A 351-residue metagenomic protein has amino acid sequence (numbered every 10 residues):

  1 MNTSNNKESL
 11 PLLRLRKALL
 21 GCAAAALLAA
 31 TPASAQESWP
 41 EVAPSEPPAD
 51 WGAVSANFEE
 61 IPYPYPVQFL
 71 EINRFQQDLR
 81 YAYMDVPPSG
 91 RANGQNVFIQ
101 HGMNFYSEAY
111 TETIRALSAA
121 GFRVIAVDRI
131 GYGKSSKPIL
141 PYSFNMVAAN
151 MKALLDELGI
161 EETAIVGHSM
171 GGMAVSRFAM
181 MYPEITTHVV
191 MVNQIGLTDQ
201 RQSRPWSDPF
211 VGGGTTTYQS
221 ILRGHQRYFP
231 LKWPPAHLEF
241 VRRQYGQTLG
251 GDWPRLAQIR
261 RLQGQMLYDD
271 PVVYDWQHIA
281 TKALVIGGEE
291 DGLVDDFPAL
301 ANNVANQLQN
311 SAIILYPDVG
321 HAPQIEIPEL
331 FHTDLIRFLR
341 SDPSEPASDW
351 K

Functional and structural regions predicted by a protein language model:
T3-L20: Bacterial N-terminal signal peptides that target proteins for export
A35-I72: An N-terminal hydrophobic leader/cap segment in hydrolases
E71-Q77, M84-G90, A119, R129-V166 (+4 more regions): Active-site loop/oxyanion-hole signature of alpha/beta-hydrolase fold enzymes
V86-K134: Conserved HGGG/HGGXW glycine-rich cap/lid loop of the alpha/beta-hydrolase fold
R177-M180, V189-T217: Flexible "cap/lid" loop of the alpha/beta hydrolase fold
Q200-P205, T215-Q277: Conserved alpha/beta-hydrolase catalytic His-Asp/Glu region
H278-V319: Conserved loop-alpha-helix segment in the C-terminal half of the alpha/beta-hydrolase fold that carries the catalytic
Q309-K351: Catalytic active-site module of serine/aspartate enzymes centered on a nucleophile-bearing elbow/loop
